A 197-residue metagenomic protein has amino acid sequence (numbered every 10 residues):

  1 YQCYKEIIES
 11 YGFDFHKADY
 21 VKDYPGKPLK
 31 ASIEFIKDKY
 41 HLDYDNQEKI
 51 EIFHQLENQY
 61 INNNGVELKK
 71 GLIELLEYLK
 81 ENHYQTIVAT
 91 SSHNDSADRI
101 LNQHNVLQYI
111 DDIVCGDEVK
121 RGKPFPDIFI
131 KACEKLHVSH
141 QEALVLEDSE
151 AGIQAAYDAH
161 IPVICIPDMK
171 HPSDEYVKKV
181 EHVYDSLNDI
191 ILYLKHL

Functional and structural regions predicted by a protein language model:
Y1, K5, L29-E34, H54 (+2 more regions): An amphipathic alpha-helix signature
Y1-K22, K39, M169: Active-site neighborhood of HAD-like aspartate-dependent phosphohydrolases
I7-I8, P28-D43, I100, A132-C133: Helix-loop "lid/cap" segments that line or gate small-molecule binding pockets
F13-F15, L42, V106, V138: Helix N-cap/coil-helix junction residues
Y20, Y24-K27, Y44, N63-K70 (+6 more regions): Residues at secondary-structure transition points
I36-E74: Metal-dependent phosphoesterase signature
Y60-V88, N94, D98: Short, acidic loop-to-helix structural element flanking the phosphoryl-transfer center in phosphate-processing enzymes
E77-K80, H93-L197: Asp-based, Mg2+/Mn2+-dependent phosphohydrolase catalytic module
